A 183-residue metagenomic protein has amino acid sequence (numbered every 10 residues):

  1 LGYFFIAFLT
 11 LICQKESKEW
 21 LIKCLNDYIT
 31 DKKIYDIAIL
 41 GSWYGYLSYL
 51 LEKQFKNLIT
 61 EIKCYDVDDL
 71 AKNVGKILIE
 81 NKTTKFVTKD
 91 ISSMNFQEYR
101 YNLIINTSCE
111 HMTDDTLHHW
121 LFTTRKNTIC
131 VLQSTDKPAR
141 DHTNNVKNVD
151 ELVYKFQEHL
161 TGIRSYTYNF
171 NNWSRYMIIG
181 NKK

Functional and structural regions predicted by a protein language model:
L1-K32: S-adenosyl-L-methionine
K32-Y44: Conserved class I S-adenosyl-L-methionine
L40-S42, N106-E110, S134-D136: Structural motif
Y44-N57: Conserved SAM-binding loop of SAM-dependent methyltransferases across substrates and taxa, primarily the Class I
T60-D66: Conserved SAM-binding motif I beta-strand of class I
V67-Y99, L103: S-adenosyl-L-methionine
Y101-T116: A short SAM/SAH-binding and catalytic strip from SAM-dependent methyltransferases
D114-I178: C-terminal substrate-binding/active-site "lid" region of AdoMet-derived donor-dependent transferases
